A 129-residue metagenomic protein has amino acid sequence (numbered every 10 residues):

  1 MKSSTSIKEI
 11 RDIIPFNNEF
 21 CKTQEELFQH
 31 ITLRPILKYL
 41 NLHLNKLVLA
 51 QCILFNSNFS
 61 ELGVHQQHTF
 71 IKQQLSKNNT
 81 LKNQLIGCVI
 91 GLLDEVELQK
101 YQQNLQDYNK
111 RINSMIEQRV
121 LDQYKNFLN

Functional and structural regions predicted by a protein language model:
M1-P35: N-terminal leader/targeting peptides and immediately adjacent processing regions
S4-K8, K46-C52, F59-L62, N79: A broad, low-specificity signal for short, low-complexity segments enriched in glycine/proline and polar/charged
H30, H43, H65-H68: Histidine (H) residue identity feature
T32-N58: Short, well-structured hydrophobic secondary-structure segments
L40, L47-C52, V89-V96, L105 (+2 more regions): Generic structural signal for hydrophobic core residues of well-folded globular domains
F55-I71, Q123-Y124, L128-N129: Membrane-interacting alpha-helical segments
L62-R111: Amphipathic protein-protein interaction modules
N104-N129: Long, highly charged low-complexity segments enriched in Glu/Asp and Lys/Arg with interspersed Ser/Thr
